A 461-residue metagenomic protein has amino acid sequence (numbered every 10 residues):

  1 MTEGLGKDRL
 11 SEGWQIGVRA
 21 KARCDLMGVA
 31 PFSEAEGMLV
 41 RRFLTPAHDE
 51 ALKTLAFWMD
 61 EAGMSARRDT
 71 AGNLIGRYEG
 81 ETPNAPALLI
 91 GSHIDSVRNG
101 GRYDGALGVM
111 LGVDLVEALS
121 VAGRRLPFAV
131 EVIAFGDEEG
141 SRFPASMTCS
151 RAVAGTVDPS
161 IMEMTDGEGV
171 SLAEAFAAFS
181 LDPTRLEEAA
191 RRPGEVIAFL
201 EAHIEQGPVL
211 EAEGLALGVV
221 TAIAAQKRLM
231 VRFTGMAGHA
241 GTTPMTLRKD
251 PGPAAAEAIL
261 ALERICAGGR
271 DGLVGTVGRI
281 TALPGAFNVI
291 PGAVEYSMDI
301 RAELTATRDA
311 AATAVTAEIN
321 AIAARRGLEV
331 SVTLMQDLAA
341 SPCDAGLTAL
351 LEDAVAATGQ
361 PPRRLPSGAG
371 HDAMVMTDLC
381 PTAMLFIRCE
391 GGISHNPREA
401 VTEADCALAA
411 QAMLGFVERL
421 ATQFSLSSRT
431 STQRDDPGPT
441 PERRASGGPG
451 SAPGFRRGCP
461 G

Functional and structural regions predicted by a protein language model:
G4-T45, I161, T184, H395: N-terminal capping segment at the start of a domain
A30-P31, G91-S92, P362-A412: Zn-dependent metallopeptidase/amidohydrolase metal-coordination segment
F32-E79: A non-catalytic alpha/beta surface segment that caps or lines the substrate-entry region of metallo-dependent hydrolase
V40-L44, T276-G285, S297-D299, E303-L304 (+1 more regions): A short beta-alpha structural unit
I90, G100-E138, K227-F233, H239-I265 (+3 more regions): Alpha-helical metal-binding/catalytic segments enriched in His/Glu/Asp
D137-E138, R142-P144, T148-T305: Midchain, well-structured core segments that form catalytic/ion-binding scaffolds
I223, H239, T243-G269, A317 (+1 more regions): His/Asp/Glu-rich mid-to-C-terminal helical/loop segments that flank catalytic regions of hydrolases
Q433-G461: A cross-taxon signal for low-complexity, glycine/charged-rich
